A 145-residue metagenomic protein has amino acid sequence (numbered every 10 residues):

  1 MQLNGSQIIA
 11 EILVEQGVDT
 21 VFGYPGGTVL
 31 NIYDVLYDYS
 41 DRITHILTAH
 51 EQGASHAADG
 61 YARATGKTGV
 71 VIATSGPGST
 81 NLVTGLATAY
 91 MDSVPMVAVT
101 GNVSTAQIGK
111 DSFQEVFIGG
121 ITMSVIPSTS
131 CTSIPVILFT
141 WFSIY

Functional and structural regions predicted by a protein language model:
M1-Y145: N-terminal alpha/beta PP-like core and its mobile active-site loop of ThDP/TPP-dependent enzymes
